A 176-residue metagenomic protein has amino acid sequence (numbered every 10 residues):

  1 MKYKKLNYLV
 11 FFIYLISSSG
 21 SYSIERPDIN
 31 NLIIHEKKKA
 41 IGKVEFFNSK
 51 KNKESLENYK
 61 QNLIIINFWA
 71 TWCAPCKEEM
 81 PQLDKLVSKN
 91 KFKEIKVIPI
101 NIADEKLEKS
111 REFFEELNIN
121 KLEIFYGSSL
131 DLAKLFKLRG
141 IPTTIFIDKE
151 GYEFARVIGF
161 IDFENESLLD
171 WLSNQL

Functional and structural regions predicted by a protein language model:
M1-L9: Bacterial N-terminal signal peptides that target proteins for export
V10-S17: Bacterial N-terminal signal peptides
S19-K43: N-proximal helix/coil linker or "cap" segments that precede and/or mark the start of modular domains
E54-K77: Short active-site neighborhood of thiol/selenol oxidoreductases, capturing the structured segment around
Y59-N62, F92, I119-K121, L138: Active-site acidic short loop of glycosyltransferases
I65-I66, V97, T144: Hydrophobic beta-strand anchors of alpha/beta hydrolase catalytic cores
E78-L117, S128-K134: Structural microenvironment flanking redox-active thiols in thiol-disulfide oxidoreductases
E116-N120, G127-W171: Thiol/disulfide oxidoreductase modules built on the thioredoxin-like
